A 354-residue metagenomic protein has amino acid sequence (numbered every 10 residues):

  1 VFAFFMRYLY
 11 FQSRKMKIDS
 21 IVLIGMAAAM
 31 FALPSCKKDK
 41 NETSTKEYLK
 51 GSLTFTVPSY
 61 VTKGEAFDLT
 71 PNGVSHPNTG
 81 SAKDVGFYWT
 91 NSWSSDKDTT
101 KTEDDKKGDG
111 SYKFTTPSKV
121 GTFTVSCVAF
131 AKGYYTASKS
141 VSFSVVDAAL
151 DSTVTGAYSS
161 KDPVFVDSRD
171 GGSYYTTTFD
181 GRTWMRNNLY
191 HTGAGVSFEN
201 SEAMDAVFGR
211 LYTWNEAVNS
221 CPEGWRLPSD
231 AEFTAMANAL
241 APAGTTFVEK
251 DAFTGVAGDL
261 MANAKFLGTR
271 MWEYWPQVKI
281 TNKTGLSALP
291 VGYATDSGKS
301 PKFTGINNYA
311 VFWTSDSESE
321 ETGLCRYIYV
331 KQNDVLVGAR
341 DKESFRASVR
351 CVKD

Functional and structural regions predicted by a protein language model:
M6-Y8, Q12-S20, M30-Y60, G133-V164 (+1 more regions): Bacterial Sec-dependent N-terminal signal peptides
S59-F67: Short, solvent-exposed loop/linker segments at the N-terminal edge of repeated beta-sheet extracellular domains
T70-S81: Acidic, Ser/Thr
S81-D96: Change to "...patches in solvent-exposed regions of secreted, membrane-anchored, or virion-exposed structural
W93-F114: Surface-exposed, flexible coil segments in extracellular/virion-facing regions
T116-G121: Surface-exposed, short loops/turns at beta-strand junctions within beta-sandwich domains
A148-D354: Conserved positions within compact, well-structured domain cores
